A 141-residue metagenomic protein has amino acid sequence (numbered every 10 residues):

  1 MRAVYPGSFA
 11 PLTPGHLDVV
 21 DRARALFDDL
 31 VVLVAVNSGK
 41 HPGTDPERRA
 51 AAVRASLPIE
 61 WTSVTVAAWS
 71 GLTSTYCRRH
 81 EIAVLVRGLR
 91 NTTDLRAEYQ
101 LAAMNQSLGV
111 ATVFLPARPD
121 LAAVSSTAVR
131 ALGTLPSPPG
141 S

Functional and structural regions predicted by a protein language model:
M1-S141: Nucleotidyltransferase catalytic core that binds NTPs
